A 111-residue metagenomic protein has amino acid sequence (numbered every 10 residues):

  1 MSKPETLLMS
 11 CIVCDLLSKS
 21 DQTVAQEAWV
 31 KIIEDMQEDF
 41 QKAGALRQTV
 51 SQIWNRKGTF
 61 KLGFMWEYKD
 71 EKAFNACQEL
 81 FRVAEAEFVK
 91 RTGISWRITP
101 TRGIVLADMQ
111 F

Functional and structural regions predicted by a protein language model:
M1-T6, A45-F60, A86-F111: Glycine-rich beta-strand-turn "strand-cap" elements at beta-sheet edges
K3, L16-S20: Short, charged, low-hydrophobicity "junction" segments
L7-L16, R47-R82: Short, well-ordered beta-strand segments in beta-rich or mixed alpha/beta enzyme and ligand-binding folds
S20-Q48, V83-T92: Short amphipathic alpha-helical segments
E34-D35, T59, E71, T101: Intrinsically disordered, low-complexity regulatory segments enriched in acidic/serine/proline/glutamine/glycine
